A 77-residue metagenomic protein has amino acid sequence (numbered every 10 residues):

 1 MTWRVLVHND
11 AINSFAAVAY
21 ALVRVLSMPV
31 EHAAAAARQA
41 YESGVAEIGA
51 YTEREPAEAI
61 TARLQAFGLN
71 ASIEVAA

Functional and structural regions predicted by a protein language model:
M1-A77: Terminal domain-initiation and capping elements
